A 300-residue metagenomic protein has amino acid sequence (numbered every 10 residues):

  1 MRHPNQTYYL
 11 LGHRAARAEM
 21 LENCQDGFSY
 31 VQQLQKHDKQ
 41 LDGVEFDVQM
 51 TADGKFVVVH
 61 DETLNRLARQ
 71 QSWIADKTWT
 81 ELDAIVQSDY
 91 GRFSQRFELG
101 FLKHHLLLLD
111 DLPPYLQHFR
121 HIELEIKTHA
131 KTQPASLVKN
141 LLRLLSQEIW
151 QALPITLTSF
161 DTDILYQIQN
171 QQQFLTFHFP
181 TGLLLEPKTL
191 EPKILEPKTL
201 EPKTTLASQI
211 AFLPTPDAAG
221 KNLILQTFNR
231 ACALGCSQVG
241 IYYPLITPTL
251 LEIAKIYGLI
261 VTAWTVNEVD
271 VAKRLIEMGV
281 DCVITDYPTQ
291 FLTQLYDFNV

Functional and structural regions predicted by a protein language model:
M1-V300: Phosphate-group recognition and catalysis centered on beta-loop-alpha active-site segments
